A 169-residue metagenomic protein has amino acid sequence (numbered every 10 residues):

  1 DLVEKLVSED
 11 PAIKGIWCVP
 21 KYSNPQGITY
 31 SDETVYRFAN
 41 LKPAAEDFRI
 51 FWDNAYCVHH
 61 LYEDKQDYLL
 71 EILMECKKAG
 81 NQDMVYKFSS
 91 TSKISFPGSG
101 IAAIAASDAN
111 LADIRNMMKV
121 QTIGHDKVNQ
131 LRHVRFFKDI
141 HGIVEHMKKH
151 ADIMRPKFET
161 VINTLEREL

Functional and structural regions predicted by a protein language model:
D1-L169: PLP-dependent class I/II
